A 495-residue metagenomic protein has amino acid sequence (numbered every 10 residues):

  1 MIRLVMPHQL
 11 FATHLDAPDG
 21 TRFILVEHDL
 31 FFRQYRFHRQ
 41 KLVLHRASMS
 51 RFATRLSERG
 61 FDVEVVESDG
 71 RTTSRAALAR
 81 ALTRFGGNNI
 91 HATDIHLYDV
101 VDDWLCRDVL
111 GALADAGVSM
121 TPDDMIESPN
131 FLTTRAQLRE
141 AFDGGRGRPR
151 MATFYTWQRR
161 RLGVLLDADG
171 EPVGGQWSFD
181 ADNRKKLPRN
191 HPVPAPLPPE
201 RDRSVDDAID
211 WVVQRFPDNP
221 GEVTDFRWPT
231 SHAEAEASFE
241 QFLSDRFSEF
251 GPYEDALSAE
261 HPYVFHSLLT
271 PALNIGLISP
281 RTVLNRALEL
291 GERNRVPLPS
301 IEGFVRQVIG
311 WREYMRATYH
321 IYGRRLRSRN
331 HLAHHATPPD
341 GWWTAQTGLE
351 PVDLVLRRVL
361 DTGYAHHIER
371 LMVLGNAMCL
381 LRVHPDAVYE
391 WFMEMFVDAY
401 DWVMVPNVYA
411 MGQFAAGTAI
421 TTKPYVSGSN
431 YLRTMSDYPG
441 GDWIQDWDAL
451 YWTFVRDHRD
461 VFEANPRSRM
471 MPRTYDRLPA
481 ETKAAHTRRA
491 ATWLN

Functional and structural regions predicted by a protein language model:
M1-S68: N-terminal beta-strand-loop-alpha-helix module at the start of alpha/beta ligand-binding or catalytic domains
M6-F11, T72, V101-D102, G348: Short beta->alpha connector loops
M6-P7, A237, A256, E260-N495: C-terminal catalytic domain of photolyase/cryptochrome flavoproteins, centering on the FAD-binding pocket
T13-L15, R33-Y35, G251, R281-V283 (+1 more regions): Short helix/loop capping segments that flank catalytic or ligand/cofactor-binding pockets
E27, R46, S50-F52, S57-F85 (+2 more regions): Noncatalytic N-terminal accessory/assembly modules of large enzymes
Q34, Q158-A272, W443-W447, D460-N495: A eukaryotic "domain-start" boundary segment
L44-E64, H96, T362-D386: Hydrophobic/aromatic-rich, well-ordered segments within soluble, folded domains that form packed cores
R75-W228, Y409: Beta-rich, aromatic/charged-enriched effector core domains that present basic-aromatic interfaces for binding
